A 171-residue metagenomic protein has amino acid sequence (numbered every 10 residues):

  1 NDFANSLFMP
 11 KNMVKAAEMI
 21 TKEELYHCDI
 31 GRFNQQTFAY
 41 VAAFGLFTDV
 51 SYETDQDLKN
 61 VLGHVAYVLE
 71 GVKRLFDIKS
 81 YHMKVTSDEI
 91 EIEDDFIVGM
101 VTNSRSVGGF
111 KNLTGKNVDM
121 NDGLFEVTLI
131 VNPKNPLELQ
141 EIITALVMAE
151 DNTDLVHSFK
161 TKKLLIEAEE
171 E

Functional and structural regions predicted by a protein language model:
N1-V98: Catalytic core of DAGKc-family lipid kinases
D29, T114-V118, L155: Short, flexible, solvent-exposed loop/turn segments with mixed acidic/basic and small polar residues
F33, E53, V101-T102, T128-V131 (+1 more regions): Short beta-strand-to-turn element immediately C-terminal to the catalytic PLP-Schiff-base lysine in fold type I
T37, H82, V98, L124-E126 (+2 more regions): Structural motif
T48-V50, E93-D95, V107-F110, N135-L139: Short acidic/glycine-rich loop or secondary-structure boundary segments that cap or lie
L58-V65, S106-G108, G115-N135: Gly/Ser/Thr-rich active-site loops/lids in small-molecule metabolic enzymes that frequently grip phosphoryl groups
D77, T86-S106, F110-N121: Mixed-charge interfacial surface used for oligomerization/domain docking and macromolecular partner engagement
S87-E89, E93, D119-D122, L129-E171: ATP/nucleoside-binding phosphotransfer catalytic cores, i.e., glycine-rich phosphate-binding loops
